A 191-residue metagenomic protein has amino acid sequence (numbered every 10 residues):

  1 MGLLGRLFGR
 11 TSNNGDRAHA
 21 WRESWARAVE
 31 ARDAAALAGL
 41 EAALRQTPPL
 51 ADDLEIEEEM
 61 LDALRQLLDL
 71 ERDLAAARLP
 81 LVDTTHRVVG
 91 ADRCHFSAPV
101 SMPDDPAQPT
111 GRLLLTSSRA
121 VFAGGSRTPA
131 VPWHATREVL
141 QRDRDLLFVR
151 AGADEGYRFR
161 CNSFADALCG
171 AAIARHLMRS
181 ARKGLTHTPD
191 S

Functional and structural regions predicted by a protein language model:
G2-T110: Anionic N-terminal interaction surfaces
L3-T11, V88, G125-S191: Acidic, Ser/Thr- and proline-rich intrinsically disordered linker/docking segments of eukaryotic scaffolds
D104-G125: Conserved beta-hairpin
